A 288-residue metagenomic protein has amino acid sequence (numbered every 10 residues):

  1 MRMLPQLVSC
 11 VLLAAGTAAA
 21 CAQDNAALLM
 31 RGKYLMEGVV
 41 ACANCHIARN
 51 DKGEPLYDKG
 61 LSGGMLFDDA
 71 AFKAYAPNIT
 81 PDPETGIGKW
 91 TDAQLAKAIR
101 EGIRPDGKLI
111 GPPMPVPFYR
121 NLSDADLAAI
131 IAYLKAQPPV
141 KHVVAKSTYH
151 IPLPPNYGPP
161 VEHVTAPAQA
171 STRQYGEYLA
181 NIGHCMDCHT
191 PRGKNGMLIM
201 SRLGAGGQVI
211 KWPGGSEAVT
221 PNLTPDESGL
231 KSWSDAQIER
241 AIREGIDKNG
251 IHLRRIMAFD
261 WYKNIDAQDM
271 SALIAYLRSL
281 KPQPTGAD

Functional and structural regions predicted by a protein language model:
M1-V8: Bacterial N-terminal signal peptides that target proteins for export
V8-G16: Bacterial N-terminal signal peptides
A20-E37, K52-G53, P154-N181, N195 (+1 more regions): Electrostatic cytochrome c docking/interface patches
N25, T91-P105, F118-V143, S234-G250 (+1 more regions): C-terminal capping alpha-helices of c-type cytochrome domains
A26-A43, D124, R173-M186, M200 (+4 more regions): Sequence context surrounding c-type heme c attachment/ligation sites in exported
G32, V39-R49, L95, I130 (+5 more regions): The canonical Cys-X-X-Cys-His
V40, S62-Q94, P117-L127, I199-A241 (+1 more regions): Electron-transfer interface patches adjacent to heme c in soluble/periplasmic c-type cytochromes and di-/multiheme
K141-L153: Extended, well-folded interaction surfaces typified by the phenylalanyl-tRNA synthetase beta subunit core
